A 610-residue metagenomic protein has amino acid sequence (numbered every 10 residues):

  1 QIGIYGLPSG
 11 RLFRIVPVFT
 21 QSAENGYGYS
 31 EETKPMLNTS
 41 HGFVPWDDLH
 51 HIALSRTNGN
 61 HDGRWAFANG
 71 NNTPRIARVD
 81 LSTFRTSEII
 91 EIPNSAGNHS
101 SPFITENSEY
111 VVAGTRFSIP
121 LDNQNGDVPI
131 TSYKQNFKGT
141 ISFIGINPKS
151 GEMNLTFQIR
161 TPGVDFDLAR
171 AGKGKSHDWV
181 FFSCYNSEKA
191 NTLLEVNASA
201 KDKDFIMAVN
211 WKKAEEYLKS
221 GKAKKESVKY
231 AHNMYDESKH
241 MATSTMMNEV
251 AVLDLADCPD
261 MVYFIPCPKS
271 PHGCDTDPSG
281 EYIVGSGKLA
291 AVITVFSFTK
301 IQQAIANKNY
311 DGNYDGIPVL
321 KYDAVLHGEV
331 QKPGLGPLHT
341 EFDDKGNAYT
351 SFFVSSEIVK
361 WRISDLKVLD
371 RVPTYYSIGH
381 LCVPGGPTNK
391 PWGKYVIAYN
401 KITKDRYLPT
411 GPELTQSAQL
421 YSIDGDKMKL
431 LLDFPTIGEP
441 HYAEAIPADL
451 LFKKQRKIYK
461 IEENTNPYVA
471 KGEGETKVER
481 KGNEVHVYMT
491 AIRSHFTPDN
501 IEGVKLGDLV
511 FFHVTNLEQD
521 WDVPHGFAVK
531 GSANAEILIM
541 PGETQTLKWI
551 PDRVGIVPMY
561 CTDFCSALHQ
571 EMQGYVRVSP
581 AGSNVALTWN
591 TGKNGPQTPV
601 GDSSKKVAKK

Functional and structural regions predicted by a protein language model:
Q1-K477: Predominantly soluble domains enriched in secretory-pathway, periplasmic, or organellar proteins
P8, E518-D520, R553: Short, acidic/polar linear motifs in exposed loop/turn regions
I76, T350-S351, I358-S364, V372 (+4 more regions): N-terminal soluble domains immediately following signal/targeting peptides that reside in extracytoplasmic
E88-I90, H513-L547, A567-G574: Histidine- and aromatic-enriched segments that form or immediately flank copper-ligand environments
V262, G328-E329, D499-E502, N534-I539 (+1 more regions): Beta-strand-rich interaction surfaces with strong enrichment in secreted/lumenal proteins
L326, E484-H486, G507-F511, T544-T546 (+1 more regions): Intrinsic-disorder/low-complexity, polar/charged segments enriched in Ser/Thr/Lys/Arg/Asp/Glu/Gln
V478-L509: N-terminal edge beta-strand
I539-K610: Extracellular/periplasmic metallocenter environments
